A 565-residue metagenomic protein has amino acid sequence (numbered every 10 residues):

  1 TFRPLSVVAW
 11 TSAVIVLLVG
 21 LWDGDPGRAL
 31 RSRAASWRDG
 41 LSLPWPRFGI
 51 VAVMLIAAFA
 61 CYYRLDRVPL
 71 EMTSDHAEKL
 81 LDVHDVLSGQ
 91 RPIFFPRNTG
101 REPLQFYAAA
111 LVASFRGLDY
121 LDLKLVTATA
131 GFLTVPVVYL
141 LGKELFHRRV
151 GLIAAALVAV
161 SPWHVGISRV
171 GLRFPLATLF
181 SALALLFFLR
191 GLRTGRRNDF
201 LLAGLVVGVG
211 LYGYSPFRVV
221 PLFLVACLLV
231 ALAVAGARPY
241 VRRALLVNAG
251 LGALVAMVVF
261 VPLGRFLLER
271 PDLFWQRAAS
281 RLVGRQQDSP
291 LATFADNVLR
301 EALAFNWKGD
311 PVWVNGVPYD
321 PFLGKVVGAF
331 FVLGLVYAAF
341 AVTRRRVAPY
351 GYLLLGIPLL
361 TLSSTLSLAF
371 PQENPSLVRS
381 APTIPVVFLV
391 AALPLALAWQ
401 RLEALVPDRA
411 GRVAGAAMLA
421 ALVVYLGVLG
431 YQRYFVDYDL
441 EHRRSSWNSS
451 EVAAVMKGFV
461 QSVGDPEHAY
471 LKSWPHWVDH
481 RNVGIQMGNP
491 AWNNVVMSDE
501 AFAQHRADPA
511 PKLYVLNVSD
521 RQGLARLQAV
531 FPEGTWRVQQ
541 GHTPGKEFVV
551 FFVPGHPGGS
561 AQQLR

Functional and structural regions predicted by a protein language model:
L17-G24, A184-L202, G210, A235: Membrane-interface transmembrane helices that cradle and orient dolichyl/undecaprenyl
V51-L55, A253-L254, L395-R433: Signature aromatic-anchored transmembrane alpha helix within multi-pass, membrane-resident enzymes that catalyze glycan
A57, A154-A159, V207, L211: Short helix- or helix-capping micro-motifs that position conserved polar/aromatic residues at function-defining sites
V68, A410-S498, H542-G545: Membrane-proximal, lumen/periplasm-facing interface regions of secretory-pathway glyco- and lipid-modifying enzymes
M72, H76-F94, R101-P103, F115 (+9 more regions): Transmembrane-lumen/periplasm boundary regions of multi-pass, lipid-linked membrane glycan transferases
L125-F146, L183, L333-Y337, L393: Transmembrane-helix motifs of polytopic, lipid-linked glycan transferases
I167-S168, A177, V219, K325-V326 (+2 more regions): Hydrophobic/aromatic-rich transmembrane helices and adjacent perimembrane loops
D499-R565: Aromatic/acidic, Gly/Pro-rich catalytic loop(s) in extracytoplasmic/lumenal soluble domains of multi-pass membrane
